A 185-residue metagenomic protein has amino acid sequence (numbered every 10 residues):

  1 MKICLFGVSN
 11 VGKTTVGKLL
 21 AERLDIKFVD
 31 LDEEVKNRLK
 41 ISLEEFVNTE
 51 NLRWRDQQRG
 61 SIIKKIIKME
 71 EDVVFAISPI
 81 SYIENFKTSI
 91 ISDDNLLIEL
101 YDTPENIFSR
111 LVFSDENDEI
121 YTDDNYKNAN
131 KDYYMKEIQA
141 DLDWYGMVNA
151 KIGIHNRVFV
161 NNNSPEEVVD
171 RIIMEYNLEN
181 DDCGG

Functional and structural regions predicted by a protein language model:
L5: Hydrophobic anchor at the beta1->P-loop junction of P-loop NTPases
V8: P-loop (Walker A) phosphate-binding loop of NTP-binding proteins
V11: ATP-binding Walker
T14: Walker A/P-loop
E22-K64: Conserved substrate/cofactor phosphate-moiety recognition/catalytic segment in nucleotide-dependent phosphotransferases
W54-D94: Glycine-rich phosphate-binding loop used to anchor ATP phosphates in small-molecule kinases, encompassing both
I91-D115: Conserved phosphate-donor/acceptor-positioning beta-strand/loop module used by diverse small-molecule
N117-R171: Small-molecule kinase domains that catalyze NTP-dependent phosphoryl transfer to phosphate-bearing small molecules
